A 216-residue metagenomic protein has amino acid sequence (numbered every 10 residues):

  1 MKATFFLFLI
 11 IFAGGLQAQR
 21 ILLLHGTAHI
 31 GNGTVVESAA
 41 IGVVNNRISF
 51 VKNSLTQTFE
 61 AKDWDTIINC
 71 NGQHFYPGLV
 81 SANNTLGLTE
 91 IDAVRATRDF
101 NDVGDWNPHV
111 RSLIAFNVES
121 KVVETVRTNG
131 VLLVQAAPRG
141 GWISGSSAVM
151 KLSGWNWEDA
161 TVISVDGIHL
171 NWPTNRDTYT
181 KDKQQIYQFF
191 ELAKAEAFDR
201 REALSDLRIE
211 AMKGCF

Functional and structural regions predicted by a protein language model:
M1-I21: Bacterial Sec-dependent N-terminal signal peptides
R20-V35: Short N-terminal segments immediately surrounding and downstream of signal-peptide cleavage
I21-L23, T58-L113, T128: Replace "His-x-His-based motif
N32-Y76: Histidine-rich, glycine-flanked metal-binding segment
T34, N53, L79, T89-V94 (+1 more regions): Short, solvent-exposed loop/turn and secondary-structure capping segments
V122, T128-F216: Polyanionic/metal-chelating signatures
